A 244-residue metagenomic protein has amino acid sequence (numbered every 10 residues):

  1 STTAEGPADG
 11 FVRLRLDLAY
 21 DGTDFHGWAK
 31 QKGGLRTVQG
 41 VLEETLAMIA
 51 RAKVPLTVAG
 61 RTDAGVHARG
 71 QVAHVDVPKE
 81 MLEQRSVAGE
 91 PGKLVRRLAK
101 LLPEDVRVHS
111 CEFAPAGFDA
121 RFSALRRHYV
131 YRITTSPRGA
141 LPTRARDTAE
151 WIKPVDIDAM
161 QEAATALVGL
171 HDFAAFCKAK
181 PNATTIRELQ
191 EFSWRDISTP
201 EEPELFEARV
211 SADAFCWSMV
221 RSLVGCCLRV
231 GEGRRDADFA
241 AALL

Functional and structural regions predicted by a protein language model:
S1-L244: Structured-RNA-binding interfaces characteristic of tRNA pseudouridine synthases
